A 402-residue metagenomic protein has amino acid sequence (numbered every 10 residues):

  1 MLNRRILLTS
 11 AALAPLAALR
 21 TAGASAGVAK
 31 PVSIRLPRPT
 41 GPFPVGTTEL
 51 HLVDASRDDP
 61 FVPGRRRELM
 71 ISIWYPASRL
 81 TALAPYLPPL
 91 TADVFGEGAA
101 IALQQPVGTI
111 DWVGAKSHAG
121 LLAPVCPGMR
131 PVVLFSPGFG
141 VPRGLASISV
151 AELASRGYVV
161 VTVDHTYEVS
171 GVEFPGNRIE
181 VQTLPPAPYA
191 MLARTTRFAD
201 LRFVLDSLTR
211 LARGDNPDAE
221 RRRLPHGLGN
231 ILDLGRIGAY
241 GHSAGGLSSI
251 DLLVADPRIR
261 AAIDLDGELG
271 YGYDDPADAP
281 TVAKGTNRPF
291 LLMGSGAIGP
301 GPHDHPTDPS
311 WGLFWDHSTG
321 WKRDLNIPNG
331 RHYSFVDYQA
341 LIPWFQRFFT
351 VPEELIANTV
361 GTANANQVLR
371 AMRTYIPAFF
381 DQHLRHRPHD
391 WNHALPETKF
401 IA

Functional and structural regions predicted by a protein language model:
I6-A26: N-terminal export signals
G27-V132, E354-A365: Domain-level recognition of soluble alpha/beta enzyme cores, biased toward histidine phosphatases/phosphomutases
V32, P37, A55, N329-A402: Alpha/beta-hydrolase-fold serine-hydrolase catalytic core, especially in secreted/extracellular enzymes
V125-R130, F139-G171: Short substrate-entry loop that stabilizes the transition state in hydrolases
V181-N230: Alpha/beta-hydrolase active-site loop
G241-G245: Gly/Ala-rich beta-loop-alpha elbow adjacent to hydrolase catalytic centers
G246-A255: Short glycine-enriched nucleophile-adjacent loop and the immediately C-terminal alpha-helix near the catalytic center
A261-H332: The feature captures the conserved acid-bearing segment of alpha/beta-hydrolase catalytic domains
